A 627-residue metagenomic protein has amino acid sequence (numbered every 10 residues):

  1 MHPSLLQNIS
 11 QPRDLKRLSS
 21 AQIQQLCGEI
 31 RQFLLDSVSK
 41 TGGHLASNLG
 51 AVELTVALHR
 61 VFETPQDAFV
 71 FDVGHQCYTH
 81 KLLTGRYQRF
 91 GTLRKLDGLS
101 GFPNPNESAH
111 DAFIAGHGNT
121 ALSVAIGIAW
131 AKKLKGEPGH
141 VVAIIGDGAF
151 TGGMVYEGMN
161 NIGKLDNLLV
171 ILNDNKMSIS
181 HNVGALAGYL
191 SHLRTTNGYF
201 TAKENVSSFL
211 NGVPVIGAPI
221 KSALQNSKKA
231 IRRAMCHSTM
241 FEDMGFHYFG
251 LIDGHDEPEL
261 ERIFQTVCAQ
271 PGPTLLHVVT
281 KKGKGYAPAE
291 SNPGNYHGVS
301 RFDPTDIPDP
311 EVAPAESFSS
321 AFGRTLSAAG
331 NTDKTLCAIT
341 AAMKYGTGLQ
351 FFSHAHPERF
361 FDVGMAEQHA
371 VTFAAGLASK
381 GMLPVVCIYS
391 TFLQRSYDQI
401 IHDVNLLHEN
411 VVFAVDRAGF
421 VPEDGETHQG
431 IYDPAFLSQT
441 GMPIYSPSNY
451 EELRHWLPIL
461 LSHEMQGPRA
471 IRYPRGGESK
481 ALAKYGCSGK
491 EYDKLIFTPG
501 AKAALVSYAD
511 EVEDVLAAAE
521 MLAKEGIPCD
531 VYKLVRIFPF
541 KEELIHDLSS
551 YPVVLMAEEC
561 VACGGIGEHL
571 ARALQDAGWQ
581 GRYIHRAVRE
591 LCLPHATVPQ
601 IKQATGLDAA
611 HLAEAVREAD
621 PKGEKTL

Functional and structural regions predicted by a protein language model:
M1-L83, E242, D253-E257, H277: N-terminal amphipathic, basic-rich helices that act as targeting or association modules
L6, K176-F322: Long, well-ordered, tryptophan-enriched scaffold segments
H44-L165, L336, T340-A341, L349-Q350: Cofactor-binding active-site loop characterized by glycine-rich and histidine/acidic residues
A68, T280-Q394, Q399-E409, A501 (+2 more regions): Non-catalytic terminal/interface segments that mediate subunit docking, oligomerization, and allosteric communication
R89-L99, K164-N175, N405-R417: A glycine-rich helix N-cap at a beta->alpha junction
I220-P288, N410-V415, P434-G486, V553 (+1 more regions): Structural signature of the thiamine diphosphate
R262-Q265, H297-G298, S317-T332, G348-H354 (+3 more regions): Glycine-/acidic-rich phosphate or pyrophosphate-binding loops and their flanking alpha/beta elements
F302-P304, D309-V312, P422-D424, Q429 (+3 more regions): Peripheral docking tails and interdomain loops at the edges of cofactor- or intermediate-handling domains
